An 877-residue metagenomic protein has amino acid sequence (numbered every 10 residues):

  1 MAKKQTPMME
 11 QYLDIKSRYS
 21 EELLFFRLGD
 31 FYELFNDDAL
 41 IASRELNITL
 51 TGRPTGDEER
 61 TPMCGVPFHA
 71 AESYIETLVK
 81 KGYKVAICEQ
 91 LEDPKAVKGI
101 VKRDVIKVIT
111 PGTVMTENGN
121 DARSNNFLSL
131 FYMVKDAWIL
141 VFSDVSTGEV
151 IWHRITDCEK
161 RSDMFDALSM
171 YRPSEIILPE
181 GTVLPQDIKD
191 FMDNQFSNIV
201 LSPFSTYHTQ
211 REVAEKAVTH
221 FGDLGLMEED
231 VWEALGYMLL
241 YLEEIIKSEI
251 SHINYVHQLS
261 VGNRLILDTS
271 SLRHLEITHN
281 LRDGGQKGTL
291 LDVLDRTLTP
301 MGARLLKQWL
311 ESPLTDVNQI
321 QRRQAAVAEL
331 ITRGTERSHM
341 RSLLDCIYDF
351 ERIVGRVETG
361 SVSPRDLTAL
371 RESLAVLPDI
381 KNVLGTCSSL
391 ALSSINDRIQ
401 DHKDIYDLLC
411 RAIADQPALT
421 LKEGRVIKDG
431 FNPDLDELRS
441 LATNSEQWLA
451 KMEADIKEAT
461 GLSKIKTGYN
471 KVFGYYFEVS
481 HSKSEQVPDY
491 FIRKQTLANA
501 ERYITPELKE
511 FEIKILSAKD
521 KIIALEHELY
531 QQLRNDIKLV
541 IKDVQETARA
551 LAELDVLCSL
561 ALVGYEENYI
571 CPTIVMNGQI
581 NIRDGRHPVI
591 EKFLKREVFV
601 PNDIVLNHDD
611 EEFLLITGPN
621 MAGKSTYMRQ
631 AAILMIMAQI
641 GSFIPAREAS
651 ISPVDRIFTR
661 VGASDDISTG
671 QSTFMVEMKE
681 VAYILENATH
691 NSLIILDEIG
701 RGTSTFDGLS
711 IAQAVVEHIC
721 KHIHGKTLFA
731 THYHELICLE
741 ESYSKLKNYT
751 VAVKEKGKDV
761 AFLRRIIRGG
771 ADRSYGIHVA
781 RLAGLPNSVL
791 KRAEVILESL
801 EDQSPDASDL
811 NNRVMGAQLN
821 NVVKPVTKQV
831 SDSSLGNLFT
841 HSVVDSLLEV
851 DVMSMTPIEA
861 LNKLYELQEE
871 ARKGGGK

Functional and structural regions predicted by a protein language model:
M1-E329, S338, D345-E358, V362-A454 (+2 more regions): Charged catalytic and DNA/RNA-contacting regions of genome-maintenance and nucleic-acid-processing enzymes
A2, E10-D14, E21, R534 (+3 more regions): Conserved phosphate-binding elements of NTP-dependent enzyme cores
N36-A39, E228, W232, L298-T299 (+5 more regions): ATPase nucleotide-binding head domains, primarily ABC-like/P-loop NTPase cores
T206-A217, L265-I266, L281, E372-Q447 (+4 more regions): Amphipathic heptad-repeat alpha-helical coiled-coil/stalk segments that mediate oligomerization, filament/stalk
T359, S363, S373-V376, D429-G430 (+2 more regions): Charged, surface-exposed helical/loop "interaction arms" that form contiguous linear patches used for dimerization
P488, E528, F674, A871-K877: Short, charged, intrinsically disordered terminal tails
L497, E501-N535: Extended, charged coiled-coil "arm/hinge" scaffolds of SMC/Rad50-like chromosome-maintenance ATPases and other large
L838-K877: C-terminal tails and terminal domains of large nucleic-acid-associated and other macromolecular-machine proteins
